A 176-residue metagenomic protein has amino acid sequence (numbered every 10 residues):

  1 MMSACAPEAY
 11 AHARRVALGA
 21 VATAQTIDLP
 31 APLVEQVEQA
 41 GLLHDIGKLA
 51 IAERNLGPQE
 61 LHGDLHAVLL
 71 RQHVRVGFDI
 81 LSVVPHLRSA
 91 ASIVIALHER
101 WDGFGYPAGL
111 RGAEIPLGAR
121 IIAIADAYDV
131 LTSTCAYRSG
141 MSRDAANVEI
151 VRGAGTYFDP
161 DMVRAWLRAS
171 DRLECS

Functional and structural regions predicted by a protein language model:
M1-S176: Histidine- and acidic-residue-rich, metal-dependent catalytic cores
